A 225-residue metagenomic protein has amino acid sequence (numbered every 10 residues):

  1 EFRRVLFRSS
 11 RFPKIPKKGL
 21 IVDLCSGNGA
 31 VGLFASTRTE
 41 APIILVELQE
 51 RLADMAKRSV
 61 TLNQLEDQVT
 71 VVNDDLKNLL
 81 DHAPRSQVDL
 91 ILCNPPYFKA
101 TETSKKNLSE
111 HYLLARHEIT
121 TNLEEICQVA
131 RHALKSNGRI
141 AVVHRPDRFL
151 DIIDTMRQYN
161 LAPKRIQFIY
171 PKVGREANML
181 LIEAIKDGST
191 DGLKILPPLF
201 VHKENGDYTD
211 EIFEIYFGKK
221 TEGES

Functional and structural regions predicted by a protein language model:
E1-L6: Short, small-residue-biased leader/transition segments that mark boundaries at the very start of proteins
S9, N94, I126, A184: Residue-level signal for inorganic ion chemistry
R11-K105: Conserved SAM/SAH cofactor-binding pocket of Class I
E47, E118, E183: Acidic-residue sensor for enzyme active/binding pockets
P95-E125: Mobile active-site "lid"/loop adjacent to the S-adenosyl-L-methionine
I119-P171, R175-A177: Conserved Class I SAM-dependent methyltransferase catalytic core
A177-S225: SAM/dcSAM-binding transferase cores
